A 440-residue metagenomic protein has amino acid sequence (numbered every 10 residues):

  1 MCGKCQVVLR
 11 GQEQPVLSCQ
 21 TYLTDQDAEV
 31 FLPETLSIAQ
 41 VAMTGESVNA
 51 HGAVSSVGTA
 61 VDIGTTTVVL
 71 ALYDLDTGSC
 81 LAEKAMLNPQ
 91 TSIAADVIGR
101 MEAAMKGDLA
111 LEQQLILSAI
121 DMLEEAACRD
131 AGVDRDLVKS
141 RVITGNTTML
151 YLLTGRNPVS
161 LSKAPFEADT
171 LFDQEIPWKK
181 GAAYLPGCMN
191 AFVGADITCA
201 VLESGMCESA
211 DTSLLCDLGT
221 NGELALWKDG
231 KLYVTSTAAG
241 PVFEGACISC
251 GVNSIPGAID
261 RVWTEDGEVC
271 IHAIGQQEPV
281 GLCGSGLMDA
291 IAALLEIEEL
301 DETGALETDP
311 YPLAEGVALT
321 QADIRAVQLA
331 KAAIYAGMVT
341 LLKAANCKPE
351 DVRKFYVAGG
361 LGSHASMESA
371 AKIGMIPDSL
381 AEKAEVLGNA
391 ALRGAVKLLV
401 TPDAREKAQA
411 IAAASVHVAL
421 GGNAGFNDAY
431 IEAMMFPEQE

Functional and structural regions predicted by a protein language model:
G3-V61, V68: Fe-S ferredoxin-like electron-transfer domains and their immediately adjacent linker/connector regions across
A42-M43, Y184-T198, C207-A210, K397-E440: Acidic, glycine/GT-rich loop-and beta-edge segments that sit at the periphery of enzyme/chaperone cores
G58-D62, V138-V142, S213-D217: Short glycine-aspartate micro-motif
L70, G78-D96, V159-E175, C199 (+3 more regions): Glycine-rich phosphate-binding loop of actin/hexokinase-like ATP-binding domains
P89-D130, C247, D260, A333: N-terminal phosphate-binding loop and adjacent alpha-helix
A119-D130, I197-S204, Q328-E350: Phosphate/ATP-binding catalytic cores across multiple sugar-kinase/actin-like superfamilies, primarily ASKHA
F166-V234, L306-M338: ATP-dependent carbohydrate kinase catalytic cores
K228, C347-I411: Catalytic phosphate/nucleotide-handling subdomain of diverse soluble enzymes
